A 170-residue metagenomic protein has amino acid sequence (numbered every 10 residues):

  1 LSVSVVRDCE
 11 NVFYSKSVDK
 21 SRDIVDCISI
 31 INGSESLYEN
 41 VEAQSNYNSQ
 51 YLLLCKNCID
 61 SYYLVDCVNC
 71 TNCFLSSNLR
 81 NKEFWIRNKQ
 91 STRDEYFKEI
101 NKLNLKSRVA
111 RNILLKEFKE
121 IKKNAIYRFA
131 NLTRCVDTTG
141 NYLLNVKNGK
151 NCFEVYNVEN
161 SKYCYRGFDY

Functional and structural regions predicted by a protein language model:
L1-Y170: Long, distal/terminal scaffolding or interaction modules with repetitive or compositionally biased sequence
